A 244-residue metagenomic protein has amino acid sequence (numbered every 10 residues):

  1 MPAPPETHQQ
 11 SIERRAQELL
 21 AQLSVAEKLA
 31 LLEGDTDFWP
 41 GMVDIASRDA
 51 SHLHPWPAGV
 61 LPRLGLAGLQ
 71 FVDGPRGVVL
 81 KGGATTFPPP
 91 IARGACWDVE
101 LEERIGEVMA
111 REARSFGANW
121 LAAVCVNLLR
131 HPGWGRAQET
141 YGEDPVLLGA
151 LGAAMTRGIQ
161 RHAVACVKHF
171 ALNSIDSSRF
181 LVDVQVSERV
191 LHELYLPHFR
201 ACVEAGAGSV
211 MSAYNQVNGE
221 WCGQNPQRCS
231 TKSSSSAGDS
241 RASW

Functional and structural regions predicted by a protein language model:
M1-W244: Glycoside hydrolase catalytic-domain context in secreted enzymes
